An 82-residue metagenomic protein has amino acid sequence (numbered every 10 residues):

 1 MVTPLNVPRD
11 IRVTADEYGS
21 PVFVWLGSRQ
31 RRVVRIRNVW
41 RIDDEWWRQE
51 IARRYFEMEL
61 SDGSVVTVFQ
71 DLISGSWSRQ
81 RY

Functional and structural regions predicted by a protein language model:
M1-Y82: Non-catalytic peripheral regions of nucleotide-handling enzymes
